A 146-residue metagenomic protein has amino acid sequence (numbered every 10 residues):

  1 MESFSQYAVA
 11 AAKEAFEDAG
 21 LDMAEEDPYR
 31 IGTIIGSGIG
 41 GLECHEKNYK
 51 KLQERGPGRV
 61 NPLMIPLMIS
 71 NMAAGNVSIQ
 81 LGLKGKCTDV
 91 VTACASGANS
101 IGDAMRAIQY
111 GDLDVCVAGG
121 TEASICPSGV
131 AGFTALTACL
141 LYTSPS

Functional and structural regions predicted by a protein language model:
M1-T92, S124-V130: Conserved beta-ketoacyl condensing-enzyme motif
G97: Short conserved active-site loop signatures built around small residues
S100: Active-site histidine-anchored catalytic micro-motif
L113-D114: Short, high-confidence coil segments that cap the C-terminus of an alpha-helix and link into the following beta-strand
Y142-S146: Conserved small/polar residues in nucleotide/adenosyl-binding loops
